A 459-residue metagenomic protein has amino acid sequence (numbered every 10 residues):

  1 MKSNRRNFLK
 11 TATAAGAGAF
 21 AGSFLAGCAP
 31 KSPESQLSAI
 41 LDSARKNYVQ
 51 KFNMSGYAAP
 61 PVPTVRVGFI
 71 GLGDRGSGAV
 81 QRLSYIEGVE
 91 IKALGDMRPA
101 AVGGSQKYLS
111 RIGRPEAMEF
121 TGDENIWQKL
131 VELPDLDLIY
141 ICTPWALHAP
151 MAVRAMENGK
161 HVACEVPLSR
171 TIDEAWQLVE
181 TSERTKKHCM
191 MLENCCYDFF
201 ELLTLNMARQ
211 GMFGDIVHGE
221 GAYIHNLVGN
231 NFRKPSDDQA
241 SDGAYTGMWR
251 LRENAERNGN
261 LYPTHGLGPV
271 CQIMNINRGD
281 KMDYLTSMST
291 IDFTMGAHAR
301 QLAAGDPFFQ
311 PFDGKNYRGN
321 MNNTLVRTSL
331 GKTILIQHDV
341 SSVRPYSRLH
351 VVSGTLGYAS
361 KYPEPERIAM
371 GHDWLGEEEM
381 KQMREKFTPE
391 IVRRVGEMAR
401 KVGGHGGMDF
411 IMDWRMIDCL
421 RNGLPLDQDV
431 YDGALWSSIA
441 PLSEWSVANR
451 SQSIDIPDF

Functional and structural regions predicted by a protein language model:
K2-N4, L9-K160, W176, E180-H188: N-terminal glycine-/serine-/threonine-rich beta1-alpha1-beta2 phosphate-ribose binding loop of Rossmann-like
L9, V80-Q81, Q106, Q128-V131 (+7 more regions): Non-transmembrane alpha-helical segments in soluble domains of secreted/periplasmic/extracellular proteins
A12-G16, P33-S35, L41, K46 (+4 more regions): C-terminal helical cap and adjacent loop that interface with cofactors, partners, or active-site loops
G71, R184-M190, C195-N316, M416: Predominantly a Rossmann-like dinucleotide-binding segment in NAD(P)-dependent oxidoreductases
I141, C164, C189-M191, E220 (+1 more regions): Hydrophobic residues in well-ordered beta-strands that form the structural core
G159-T171: ADP-ribose/adenylate-binding Rossmann-like module
T324-L330, G354: Active-site beta-strand termini and strand-to-loop segments that position acidic
